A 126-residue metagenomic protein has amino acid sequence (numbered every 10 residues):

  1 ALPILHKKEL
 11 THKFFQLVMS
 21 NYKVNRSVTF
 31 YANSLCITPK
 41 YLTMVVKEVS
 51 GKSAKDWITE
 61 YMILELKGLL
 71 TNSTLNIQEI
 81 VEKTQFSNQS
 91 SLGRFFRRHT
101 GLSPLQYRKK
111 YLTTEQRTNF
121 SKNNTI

Functional and structural regions predicted by a protein language model:
A1, F14-S27, V46, S50 (+3 more regions): Basic, amphipathic alpha-helical hairpins
H12, S20, T84, G93-R94 (+2 more regions): Short non-domain terminal segments
N25, T29-Y61, V81-Q106: Basic/polar phosphate-binding segments, predominantly the helix-turn-helix DNA-binding elements of transcriptional
V49-Q89, K109-I126: Terminal helix-turn-helix DNA-binding modules in bacterial transcription factors
